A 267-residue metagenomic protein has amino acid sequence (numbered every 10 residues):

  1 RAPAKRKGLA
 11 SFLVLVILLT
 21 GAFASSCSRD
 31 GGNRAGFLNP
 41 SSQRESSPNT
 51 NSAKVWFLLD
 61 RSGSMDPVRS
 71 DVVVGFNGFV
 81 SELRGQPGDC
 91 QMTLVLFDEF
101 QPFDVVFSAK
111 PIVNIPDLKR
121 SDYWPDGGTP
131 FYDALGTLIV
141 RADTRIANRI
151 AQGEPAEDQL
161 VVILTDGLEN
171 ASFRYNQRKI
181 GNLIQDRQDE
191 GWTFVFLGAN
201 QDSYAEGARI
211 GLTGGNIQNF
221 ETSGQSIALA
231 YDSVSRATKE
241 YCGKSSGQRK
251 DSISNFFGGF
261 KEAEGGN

Functional and structural regions predicted by a protein language model:
R1-R6: N-terminal secretory signal peptides that target proteins for export/translocation
G8-S11: Short, hydrophobic alpha-helical membrane anchors of single-pass surface/secreted proteins
L13-A22: Bacterial N-terminal signal peptides
L19, C27-N267: Acidic, low-complexity intrinsically disordered regions
